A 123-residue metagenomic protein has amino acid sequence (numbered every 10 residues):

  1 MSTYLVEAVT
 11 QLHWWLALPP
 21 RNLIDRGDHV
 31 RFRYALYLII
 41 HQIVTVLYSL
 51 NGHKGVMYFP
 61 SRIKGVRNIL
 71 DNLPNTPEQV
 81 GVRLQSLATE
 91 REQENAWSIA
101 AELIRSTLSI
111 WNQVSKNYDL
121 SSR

Functional and structural regions predicted by a protein language model:
M1-R123: Conserved nucleotidyltransferase catalytic core and NTase-mimicking acidic/glycine-rich helix/loop elements in nucleic
